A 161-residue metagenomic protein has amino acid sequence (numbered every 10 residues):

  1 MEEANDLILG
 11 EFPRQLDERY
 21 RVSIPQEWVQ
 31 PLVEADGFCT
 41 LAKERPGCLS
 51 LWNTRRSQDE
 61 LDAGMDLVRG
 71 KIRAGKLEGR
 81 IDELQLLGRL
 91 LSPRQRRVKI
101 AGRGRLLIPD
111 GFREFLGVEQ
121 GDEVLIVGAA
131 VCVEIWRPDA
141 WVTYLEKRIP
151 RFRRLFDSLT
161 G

Functional and structural regions predicted by a protein language model:
M1-R14, E18, W28-R103, G111-G161: Flexible "stalk/tail and boundary" regions
